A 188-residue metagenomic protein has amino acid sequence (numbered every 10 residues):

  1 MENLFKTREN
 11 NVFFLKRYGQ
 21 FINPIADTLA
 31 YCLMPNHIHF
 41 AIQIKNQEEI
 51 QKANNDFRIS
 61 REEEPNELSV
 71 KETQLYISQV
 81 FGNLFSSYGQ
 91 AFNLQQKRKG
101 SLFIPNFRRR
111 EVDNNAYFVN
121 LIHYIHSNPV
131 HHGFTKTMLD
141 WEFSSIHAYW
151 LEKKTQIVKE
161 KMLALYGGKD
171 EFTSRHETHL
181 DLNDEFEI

Functional and structural regions predicted by a protein language model:
M1-I188: Short catalytic/metal-binding and nucleic-acid-binding patches
